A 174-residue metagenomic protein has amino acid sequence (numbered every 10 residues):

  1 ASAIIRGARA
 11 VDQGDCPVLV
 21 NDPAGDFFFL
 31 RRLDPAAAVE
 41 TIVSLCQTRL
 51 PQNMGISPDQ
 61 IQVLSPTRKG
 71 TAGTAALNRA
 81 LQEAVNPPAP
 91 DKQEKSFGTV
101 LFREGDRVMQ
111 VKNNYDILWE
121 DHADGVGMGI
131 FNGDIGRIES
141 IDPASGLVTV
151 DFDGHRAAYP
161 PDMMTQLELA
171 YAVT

Functional and structural regions predicted by a protein language model:
A1-M128: Conserved helicase motor core of P-loop NTPases
T48, D59, D106-T174: Conserved helicase C-terminal RecA-like lobe
